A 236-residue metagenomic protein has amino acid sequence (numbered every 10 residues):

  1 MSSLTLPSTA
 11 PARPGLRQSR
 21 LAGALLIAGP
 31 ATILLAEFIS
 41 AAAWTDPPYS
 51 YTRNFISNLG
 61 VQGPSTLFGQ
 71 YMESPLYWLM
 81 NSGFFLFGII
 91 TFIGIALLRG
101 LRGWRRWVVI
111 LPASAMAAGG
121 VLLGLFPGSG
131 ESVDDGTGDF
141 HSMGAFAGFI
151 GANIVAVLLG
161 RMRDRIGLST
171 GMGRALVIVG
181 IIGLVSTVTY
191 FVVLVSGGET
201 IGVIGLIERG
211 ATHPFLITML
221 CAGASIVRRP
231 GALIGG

Functional and structural regions predicted by a protein language model:
M1-Q18: Short, Lys/Arg-rich, polar N-terminal cytosolic tail immediately upstream of the first transmembrane signal-anchor
R17-P47: N-terminal signal-anchor transmembrane alpha helix
S19-A28, R102-S114, L168-V179: Interfacial segments of alpha-helical transmembrane regions
P48-E73: Extracytosolic (periplasmic/ER-lumenal) interhelical loops and adjacent juxtamembrane/interface segments of multi-pass
T66-R102: Individual transmembrane alpha-helix segments
L76-L86, T137-I154, I207-H213: Membrane-interface loop-to-helix entry segments
A118-R161: Membrane-proximal helix-loop-helix units in multi-pass membrane proteins
V157-G236: Terminal transmembrane helical module of multi-pass membrane proteins
